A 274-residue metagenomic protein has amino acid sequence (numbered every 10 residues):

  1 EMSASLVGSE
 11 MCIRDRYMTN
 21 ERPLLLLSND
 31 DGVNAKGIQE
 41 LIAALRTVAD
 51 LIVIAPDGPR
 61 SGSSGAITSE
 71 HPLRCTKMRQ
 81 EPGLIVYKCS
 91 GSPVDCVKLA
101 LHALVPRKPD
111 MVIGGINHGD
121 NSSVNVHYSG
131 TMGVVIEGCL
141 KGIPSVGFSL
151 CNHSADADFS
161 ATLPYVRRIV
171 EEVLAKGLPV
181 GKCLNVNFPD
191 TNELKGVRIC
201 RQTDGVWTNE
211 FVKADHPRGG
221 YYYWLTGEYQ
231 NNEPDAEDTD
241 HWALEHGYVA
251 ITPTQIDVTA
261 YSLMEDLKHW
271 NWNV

Functional and structural regions predicted by a protein language model:
E1-D15: Single conserved hydrophobic/aromatic residue that forms the stacking wall/gate of nucleotide- or nucleobase-binding
E10, P109-M111: Conserved acidic residues
T19-S28, K36-A103, R107-K108: A cross-family phosphate/adenosyl-ligand binding-site feature
D31, P59, S92-P93, N117-D120 (+2 more regions): Short glycine-rich anion-binding loops that position phosphate/pyrophosphate groups of nucleotides and phosphorylated
D120-S129: Glycine/threonine-rich flexible loop motifs
V134-G138: Hydrophobic/aromatic ligand-binding patch that stacks against planar heteroaromatic rings of cofactors or nucleotides
C139-A161: Glycine-rich phosphate/pyrophosphate-binding loops and their adjacent beta-strand/loop elements at enzyme active sites
F159-V274: Electrostatically charged, flexible surface regions
